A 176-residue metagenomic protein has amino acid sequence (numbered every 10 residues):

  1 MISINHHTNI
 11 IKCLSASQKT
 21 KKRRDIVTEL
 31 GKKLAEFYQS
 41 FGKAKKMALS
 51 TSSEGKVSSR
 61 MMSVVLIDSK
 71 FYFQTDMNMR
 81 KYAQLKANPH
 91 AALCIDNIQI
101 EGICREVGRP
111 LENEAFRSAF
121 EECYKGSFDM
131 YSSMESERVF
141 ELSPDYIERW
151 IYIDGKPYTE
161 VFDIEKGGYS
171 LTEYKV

Functional and structural regions predicted by a protein language model:
I4, I10-M47, G167-K175: Extreme N-terminal tail/first-helix region
I11, C94-N97: Short, compositionally biased low-complexity segments
C13, K22-I26, Q99-V176: Charged, gly/pro-rich active-site loop segments
L30-L34, V57, N78: Amphipathic coiled-coil/heptad-repeat helices and related helical stalk/stem segments that mediate oligomerization
Y38-Q39, S63, M130-S132: Short secondary-structure boundary/capping segments
F41, L85, A119-F120: A generic structural signal for nonpolar/aromatic side chains embedded in well-ordered alpha-helices
A44-M77, A83-L85, A91-I95, I103: Short beta-strand segments
